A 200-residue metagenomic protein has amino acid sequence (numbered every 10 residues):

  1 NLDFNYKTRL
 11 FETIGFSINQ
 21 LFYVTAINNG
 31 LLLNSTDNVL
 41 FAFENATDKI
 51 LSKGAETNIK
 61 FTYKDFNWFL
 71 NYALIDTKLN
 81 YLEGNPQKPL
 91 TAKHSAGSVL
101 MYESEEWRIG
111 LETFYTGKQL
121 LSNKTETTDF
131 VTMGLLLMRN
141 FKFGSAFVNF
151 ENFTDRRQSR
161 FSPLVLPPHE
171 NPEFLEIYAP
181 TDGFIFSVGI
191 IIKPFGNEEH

Functional and structural regions predicted by a protein language model:
N1, I50-S52, K93, F130 (+1 more regions): Membrane-spanning beta-strands of outer-membrane beta-barrel proteins
N5-F11, K60-K64, M101-E105, M138-K142 (+3 more regions): Structural signature of outer-membrane beta-barrel channels/translocons
G15-I27, T36, F41-L121, I191-K193: Gram-negative outer-membrane beta-barrel transporters
Y23, N28-N29, Y115, L137-H200: C-terminal beta-signal and adjacent terminal beta-strands/loops of Gram-negative outer-membrane beta-barrel proteins
G30-D37, A42-I50, Q87-P89, E126 (+3 more regions): Extracellular/periplasm-exposed beta-strand and loop segments of Gram-negative cell-envelope proteins, dominated by
S122-T128: Solvent-exposed loop/turn segments connecting transmembrane beta-strands in outer-membrane beta-barrel proteins
T132-L136: Short glycine-rich, acidic/polar surface loops and turns
